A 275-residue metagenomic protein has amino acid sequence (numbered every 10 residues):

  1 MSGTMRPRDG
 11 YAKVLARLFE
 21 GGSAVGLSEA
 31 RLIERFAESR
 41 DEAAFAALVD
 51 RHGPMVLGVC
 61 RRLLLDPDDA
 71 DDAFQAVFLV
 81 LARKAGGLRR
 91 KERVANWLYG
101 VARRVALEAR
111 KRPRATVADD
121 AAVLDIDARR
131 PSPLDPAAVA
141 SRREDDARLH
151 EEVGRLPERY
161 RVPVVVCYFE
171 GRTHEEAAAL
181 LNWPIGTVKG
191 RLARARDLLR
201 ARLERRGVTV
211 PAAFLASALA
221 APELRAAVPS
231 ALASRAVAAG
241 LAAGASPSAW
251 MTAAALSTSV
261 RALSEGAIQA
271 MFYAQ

Functional and structural regions predicted by a protein language model:
T4-G21, G26, P67, D72-A73 (+1 more regions): Hydrophobic topogenic segments
L27-L32: Acidic, Ser/Thr- and Pro/Gly-rich low-complexity regulatory segments
E34-G58, D68-D71, A82, E151: A short, charge-rich alpha-helical start-of-domain segment used by transcription regulators
S39, R51-P54, L63, V165-R172: Short helix-capping/turn signature of helix-turn-helix
D41, R61, G86-R90: Short, flexible helix-adjacent loops and helix caps
